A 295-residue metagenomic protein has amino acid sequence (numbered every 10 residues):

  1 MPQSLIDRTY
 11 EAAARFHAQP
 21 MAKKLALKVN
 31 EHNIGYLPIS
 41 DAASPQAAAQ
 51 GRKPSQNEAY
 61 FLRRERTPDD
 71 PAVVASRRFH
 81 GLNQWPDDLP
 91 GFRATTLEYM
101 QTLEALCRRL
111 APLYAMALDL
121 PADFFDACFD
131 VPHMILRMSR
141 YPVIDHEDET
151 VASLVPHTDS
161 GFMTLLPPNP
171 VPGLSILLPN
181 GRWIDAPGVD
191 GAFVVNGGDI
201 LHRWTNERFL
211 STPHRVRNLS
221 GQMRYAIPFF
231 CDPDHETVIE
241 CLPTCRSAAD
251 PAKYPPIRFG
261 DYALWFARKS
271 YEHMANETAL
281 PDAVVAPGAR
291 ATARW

Functional and structural regions predicted by a protein language model:
M1-W295: Peripheral, non-catalytic segments flanking oxidoreductase cores
